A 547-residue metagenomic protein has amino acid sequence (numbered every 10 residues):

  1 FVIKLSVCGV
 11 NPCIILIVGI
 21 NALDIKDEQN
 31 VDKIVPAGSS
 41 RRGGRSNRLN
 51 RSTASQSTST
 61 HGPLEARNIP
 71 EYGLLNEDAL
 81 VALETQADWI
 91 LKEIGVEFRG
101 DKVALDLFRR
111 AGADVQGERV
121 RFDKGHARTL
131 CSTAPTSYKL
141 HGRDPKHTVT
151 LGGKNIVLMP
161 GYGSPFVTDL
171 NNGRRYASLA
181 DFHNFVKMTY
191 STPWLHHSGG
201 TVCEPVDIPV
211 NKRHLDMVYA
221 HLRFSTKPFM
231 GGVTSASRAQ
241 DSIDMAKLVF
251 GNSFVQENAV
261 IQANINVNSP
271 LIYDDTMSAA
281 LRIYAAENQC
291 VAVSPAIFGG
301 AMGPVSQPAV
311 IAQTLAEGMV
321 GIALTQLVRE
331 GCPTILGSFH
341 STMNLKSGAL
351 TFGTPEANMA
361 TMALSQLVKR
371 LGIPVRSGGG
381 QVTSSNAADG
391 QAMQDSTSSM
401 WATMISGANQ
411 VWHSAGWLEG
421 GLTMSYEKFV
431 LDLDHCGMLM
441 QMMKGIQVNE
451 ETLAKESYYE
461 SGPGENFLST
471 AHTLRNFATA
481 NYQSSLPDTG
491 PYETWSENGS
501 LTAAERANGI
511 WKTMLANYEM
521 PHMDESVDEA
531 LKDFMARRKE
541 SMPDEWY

Functional and structural regions predicted by a protein language model:
V2-V7: Extreme N-terminal basic, low-complexity initiation segments that serve as generic localization/processing leaders
D24-A54, S59-L80, D88-K92, F98-A113 (+5 more regions): N-terminal intrinsically disordered, cationic/polar leader segments that include organellar targeting peptides
D24-H61, L74-Q86, I94-G95, G100-R109 (+1 more regions): Catalytic-core signal marking the mid-to-C-terminal active-site face
G62-R67, R109-D114, V260, F298 (+5 more regions): Short acidic (Asp/Glu) and glycine-rich catalytic loops that position anionic groups and cofactors
I69-Y72, S347-F352, Q381-A388, G416-K428: Short beta-alpha connecting loops at secondary-structure transitions that line or flank enzyme active sites
L83-Q86, I90-E97, A111, L130-S137 (+13 more regions): Change "in soluble alpha/beta enzymes" to "in soluble alpha/beta proteins
G173-I405, N409: Helix-rich catalytic cores of soluble enzyme domains
